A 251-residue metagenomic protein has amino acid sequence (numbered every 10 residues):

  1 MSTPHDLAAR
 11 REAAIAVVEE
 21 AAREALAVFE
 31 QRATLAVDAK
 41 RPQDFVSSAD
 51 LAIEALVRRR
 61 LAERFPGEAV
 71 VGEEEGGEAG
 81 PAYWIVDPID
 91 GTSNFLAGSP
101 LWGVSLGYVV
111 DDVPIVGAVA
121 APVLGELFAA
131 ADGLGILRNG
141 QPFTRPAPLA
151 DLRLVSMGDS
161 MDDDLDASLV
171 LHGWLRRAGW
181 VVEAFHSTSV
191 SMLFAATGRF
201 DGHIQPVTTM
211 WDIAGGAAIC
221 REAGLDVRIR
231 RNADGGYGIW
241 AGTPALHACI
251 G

Functional and structural regions predicted by a protein language model:
M1-A16, G173-R176, V190-G251: Oxyanion/phosphate-interacting regions
M1-I89: N-terminal subdomain of lithium-sensitive/metallo-dependent phosphomonoesterases centered on the IMPase/IPPase/PAP
A21, A25, D50, L61 (+7 more regions): Residue-level signal for inorganic ion chemistry
K40, E73, F185-S187, R230: Conserved beta-strand termini and adjacent loop/short-helix elements that scaffold enzyme active sites in alpha/beta
L51, E74, P88-G91, P122 (+2 more regions): Generic detector of well-ordered alpha-helical packing
E63, V71, A79-L137, Q141 (+1 more regions): Active-site-adjacent structural elements in enzyme catalytic cores
G67-A69, V181, D201, D226: Residue-level detector of anion-binding/catalytic polar loops
G107-M192, G235, W240-G251: Acidic beta-strand-loop-alpha-helix segment within the catalytic core of divalent metal-dependent phosphate-processing
